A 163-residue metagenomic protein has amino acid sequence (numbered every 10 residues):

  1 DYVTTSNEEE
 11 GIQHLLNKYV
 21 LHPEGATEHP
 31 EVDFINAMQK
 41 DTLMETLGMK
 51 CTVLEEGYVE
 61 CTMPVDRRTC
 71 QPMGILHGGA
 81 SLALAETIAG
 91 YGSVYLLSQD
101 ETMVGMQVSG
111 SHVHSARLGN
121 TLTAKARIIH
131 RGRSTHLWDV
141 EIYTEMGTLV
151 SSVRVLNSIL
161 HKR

Functional and structural regions predicted by a protein language model:
D1-T27: Mg2+-dependent phosphoryl-transfer enzymes with acidic/Ser/Thr/Gly-rich catalytic loops
G25-R163: Terminal targeting signals and extreme-terminal segments of soluble enzymes
